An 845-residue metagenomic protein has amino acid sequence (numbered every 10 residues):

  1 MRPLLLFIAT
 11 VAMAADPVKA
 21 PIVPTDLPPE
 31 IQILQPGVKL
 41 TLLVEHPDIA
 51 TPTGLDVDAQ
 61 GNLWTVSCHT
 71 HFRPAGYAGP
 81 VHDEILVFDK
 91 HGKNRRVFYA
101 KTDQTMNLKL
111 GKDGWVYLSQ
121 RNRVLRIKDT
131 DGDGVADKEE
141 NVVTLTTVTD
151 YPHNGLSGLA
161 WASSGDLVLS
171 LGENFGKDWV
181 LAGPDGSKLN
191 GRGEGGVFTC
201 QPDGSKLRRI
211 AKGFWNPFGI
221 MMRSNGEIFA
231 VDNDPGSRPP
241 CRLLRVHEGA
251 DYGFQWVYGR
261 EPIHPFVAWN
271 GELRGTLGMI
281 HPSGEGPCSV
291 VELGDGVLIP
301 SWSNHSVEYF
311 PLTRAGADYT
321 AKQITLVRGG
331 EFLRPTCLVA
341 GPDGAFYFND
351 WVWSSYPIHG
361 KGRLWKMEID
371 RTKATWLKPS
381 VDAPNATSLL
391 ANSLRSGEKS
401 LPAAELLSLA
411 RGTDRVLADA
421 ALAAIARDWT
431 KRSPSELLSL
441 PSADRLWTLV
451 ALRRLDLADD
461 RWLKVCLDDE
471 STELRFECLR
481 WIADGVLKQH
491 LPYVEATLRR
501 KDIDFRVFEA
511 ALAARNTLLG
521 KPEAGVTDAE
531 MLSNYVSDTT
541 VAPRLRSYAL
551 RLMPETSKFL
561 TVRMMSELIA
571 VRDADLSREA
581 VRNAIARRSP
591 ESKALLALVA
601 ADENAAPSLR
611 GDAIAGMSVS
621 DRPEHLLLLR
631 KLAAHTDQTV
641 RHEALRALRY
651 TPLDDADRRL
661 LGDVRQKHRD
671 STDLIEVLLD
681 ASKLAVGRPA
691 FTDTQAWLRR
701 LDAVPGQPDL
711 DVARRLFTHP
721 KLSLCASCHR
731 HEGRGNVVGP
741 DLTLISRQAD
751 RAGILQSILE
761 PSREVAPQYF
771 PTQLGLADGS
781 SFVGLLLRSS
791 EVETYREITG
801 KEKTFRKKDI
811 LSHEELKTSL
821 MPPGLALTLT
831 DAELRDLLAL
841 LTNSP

Functional and structural regions predicted by a protein language model:
A14-N392, R806-K808, H813-L816, L820-L827 (+1 more regions): Beta-propeller domains with acidic blade repeats across secreted/periplasmic ectodomains and cytosolic WD/CNH propellers
L43, G114, L679-A685, G706 (+6 more regions): C-terminal capping alpha-helices of c-type cytochrome domains
L159, L338, L364, K721-E732 (+2 more regions): The canonical Cys-X-X-Cys-His
D234-P235, E248, I369, R411 (+3 more regions): Detector for the c-type heme attachment site
D370-P379, E555, L560, A586 (+4 more regions): Post-cleavage N-terminal segment of exported redox proteins
N385-K399, R415-R427, R445-L457, R461-C466 (+11 more regions): Structural detector for internal amphipathic alpha-helices that build alpha-solenoid repeat scaffolds
P689-P720, D750-G753, A777-S780, P823-A826: Electrostatic cytochrome c docking/interface patches
R734-L759, F770-L816: Gly/Gly-Pro-rich "capping" loops immediately C-terminal to redox-active cysteine motifs in periplasmic/lumenal
